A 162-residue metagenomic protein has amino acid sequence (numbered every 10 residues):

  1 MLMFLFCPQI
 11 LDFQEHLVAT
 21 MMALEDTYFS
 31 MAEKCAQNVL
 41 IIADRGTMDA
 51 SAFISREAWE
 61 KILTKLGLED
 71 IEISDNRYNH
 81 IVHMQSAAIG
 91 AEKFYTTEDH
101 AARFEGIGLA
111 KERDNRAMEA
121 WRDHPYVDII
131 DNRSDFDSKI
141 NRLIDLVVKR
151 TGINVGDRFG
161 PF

Functional and structural regions predicted by a protein language model:
M1-M22: Conserved substrate/cofactor phosphate-moiety recognition/catalytic segment in nucleotide-dependent phosphotransferases
L2-F4, S51-A52, S138-L143: Short, solvent-exposed polar/charged micro-motifs at secondary-structure junctions
I10-L17, G106-A110, F136: Residue-level preference for long, well-ordered alpha-helices that form the structural scaffold of enzyme catalytic
A23-Y28: A short, well-structured juxtamembrane/interface segment
F29, K34, A43-R113, A120-R122: ATP-dependent NMP and nucleoside kinases share a basic, alpha-helical "lid"
L40: Hydrophobic "anchor" residues on beta-strands that sit immediately upstream of conserved functional sites
H100-A101, L109-A110, N115-F162: NTP-dependent small-molecule kinase module
